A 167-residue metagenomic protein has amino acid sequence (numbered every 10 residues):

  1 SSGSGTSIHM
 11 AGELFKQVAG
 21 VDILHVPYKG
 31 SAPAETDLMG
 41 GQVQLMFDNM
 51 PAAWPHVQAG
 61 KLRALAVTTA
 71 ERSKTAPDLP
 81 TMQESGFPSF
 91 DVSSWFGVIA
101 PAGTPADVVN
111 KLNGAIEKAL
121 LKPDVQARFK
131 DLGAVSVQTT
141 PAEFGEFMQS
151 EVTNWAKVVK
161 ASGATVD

Functional and structural regions predicted by a protein language model:
S1-D167: Conserved, function-defining micro-sites of small-solute handling proteins
